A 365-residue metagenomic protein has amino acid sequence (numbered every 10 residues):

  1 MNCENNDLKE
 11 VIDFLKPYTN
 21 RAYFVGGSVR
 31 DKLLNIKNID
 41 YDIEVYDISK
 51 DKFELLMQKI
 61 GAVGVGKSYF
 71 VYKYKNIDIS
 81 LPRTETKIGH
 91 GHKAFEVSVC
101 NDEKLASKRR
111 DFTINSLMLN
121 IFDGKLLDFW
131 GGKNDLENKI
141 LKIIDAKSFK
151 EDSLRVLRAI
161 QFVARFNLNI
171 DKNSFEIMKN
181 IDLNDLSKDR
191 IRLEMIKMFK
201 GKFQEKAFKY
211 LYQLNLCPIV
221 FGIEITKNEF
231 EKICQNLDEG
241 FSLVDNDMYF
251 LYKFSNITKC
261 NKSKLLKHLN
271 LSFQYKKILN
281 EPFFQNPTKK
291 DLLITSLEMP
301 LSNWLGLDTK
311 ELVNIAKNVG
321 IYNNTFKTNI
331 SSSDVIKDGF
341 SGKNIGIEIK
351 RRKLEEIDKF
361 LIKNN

Functional and structural regions predicted by a protein language model:
M1-N365: Catalytic cores of the polymerase beta-like nucleotidyltransferase superfamily and closely associated nucleotide
